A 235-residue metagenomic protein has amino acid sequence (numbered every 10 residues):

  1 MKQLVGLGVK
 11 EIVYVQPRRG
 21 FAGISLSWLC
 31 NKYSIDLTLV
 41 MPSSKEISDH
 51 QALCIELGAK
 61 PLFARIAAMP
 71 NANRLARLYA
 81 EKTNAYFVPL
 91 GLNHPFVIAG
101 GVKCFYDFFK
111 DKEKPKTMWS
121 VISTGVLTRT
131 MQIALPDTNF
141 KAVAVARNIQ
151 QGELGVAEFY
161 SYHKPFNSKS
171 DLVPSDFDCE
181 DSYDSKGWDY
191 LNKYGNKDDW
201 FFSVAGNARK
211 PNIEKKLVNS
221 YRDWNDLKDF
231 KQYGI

Functional and structural regions predicted by a protein language model:
M1-K10: Positively charged, low-complexity intrinsically disordered leader regions
Q3, F21-A67, I133, Q150-V156: Active-site-proximal loop->helix
Q16-I24, S44-K45, H94, S120-M131 (+2 more regions): Gly/Ser/Thr-rich loops at beta-strand to alpha-helix junctions that form or flank small-molecule/cofactor-binding
L39, S120, A142, F201-S203: Structural beta-sheet core signal
S43-K112, G155-C179: Small/polar-residue-rich loop-to-helix segments that shape phosphate-bearing ligand pockets
G101-K112, T117-R129: Internal active-site segments that recognize and position negatively charged phosphoryl groups and nucleotide moieties
D137-G195, K216-I235: Active-site/ligand-binding loops adjacent to catalytic centers
